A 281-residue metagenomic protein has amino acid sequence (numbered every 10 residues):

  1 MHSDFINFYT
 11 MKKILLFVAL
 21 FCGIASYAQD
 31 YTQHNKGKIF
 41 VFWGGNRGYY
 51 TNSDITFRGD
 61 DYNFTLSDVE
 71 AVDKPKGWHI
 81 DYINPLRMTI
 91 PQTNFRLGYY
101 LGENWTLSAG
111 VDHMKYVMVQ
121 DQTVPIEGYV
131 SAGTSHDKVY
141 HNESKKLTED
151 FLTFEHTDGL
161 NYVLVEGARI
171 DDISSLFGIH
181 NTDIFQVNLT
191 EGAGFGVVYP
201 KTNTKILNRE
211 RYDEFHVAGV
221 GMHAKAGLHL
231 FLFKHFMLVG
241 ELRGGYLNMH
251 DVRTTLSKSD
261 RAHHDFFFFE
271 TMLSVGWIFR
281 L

Functional and structural regions predicted by a protein language model:
M1-Q33, L281: Bacterial Sec-dependent N-terminal signal peptides
Q29-Y99, V198-T202, E270-R280: Short glycine/proline- and aromatic-enriched beta-strand/turn motifs that initiate or cap beta-hairpins
G37, R96-T204, G276-F279: Gram-negative (and chloroplast) outer-membrane scaffold detector with strong preference for beta-barrel transmembrane
G37-I39, T89-T93, T157-V163, F185-V187 (+2 more regions): Residues that define the transmembrane beta-barrel architecture of outer-membrane proteins
S53-G59, Q120-I126, G178-H180, P200-E210 (+1 more regions): Outer-membrane beta-barrel translocator domains and adjoining extracellular loop/strand segments of Gram-negative
S53-T56, Y62, G227, F231-L281: Predominantly the C-terminal beta-signal and adjacent terminal strand-loop region of outer-membrane beta-barrel
I80-I83, E149-E155, I206-F215, L256-D265: Extracellular loop and loop/strand-boundary signature of outer-membrane beta-barrel proteins
F95, V165-G167, M222-A226, L242 (+1 more regions): Membrane-embedded beta-strands of outer-membrane beta-barrel proteins, especially the hydrophobic/small aromatic
